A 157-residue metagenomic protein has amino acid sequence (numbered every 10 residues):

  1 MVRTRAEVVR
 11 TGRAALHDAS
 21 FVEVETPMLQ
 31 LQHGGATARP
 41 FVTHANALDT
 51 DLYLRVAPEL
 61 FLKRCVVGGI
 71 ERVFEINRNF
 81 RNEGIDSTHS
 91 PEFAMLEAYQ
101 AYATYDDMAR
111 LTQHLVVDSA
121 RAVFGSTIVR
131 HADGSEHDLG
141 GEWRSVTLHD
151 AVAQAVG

Functional and structural regions predicted by a protein language model:
M1-G157: Class II aminoacyl-tRNA synthetase catalytic cores and aaRS-like
